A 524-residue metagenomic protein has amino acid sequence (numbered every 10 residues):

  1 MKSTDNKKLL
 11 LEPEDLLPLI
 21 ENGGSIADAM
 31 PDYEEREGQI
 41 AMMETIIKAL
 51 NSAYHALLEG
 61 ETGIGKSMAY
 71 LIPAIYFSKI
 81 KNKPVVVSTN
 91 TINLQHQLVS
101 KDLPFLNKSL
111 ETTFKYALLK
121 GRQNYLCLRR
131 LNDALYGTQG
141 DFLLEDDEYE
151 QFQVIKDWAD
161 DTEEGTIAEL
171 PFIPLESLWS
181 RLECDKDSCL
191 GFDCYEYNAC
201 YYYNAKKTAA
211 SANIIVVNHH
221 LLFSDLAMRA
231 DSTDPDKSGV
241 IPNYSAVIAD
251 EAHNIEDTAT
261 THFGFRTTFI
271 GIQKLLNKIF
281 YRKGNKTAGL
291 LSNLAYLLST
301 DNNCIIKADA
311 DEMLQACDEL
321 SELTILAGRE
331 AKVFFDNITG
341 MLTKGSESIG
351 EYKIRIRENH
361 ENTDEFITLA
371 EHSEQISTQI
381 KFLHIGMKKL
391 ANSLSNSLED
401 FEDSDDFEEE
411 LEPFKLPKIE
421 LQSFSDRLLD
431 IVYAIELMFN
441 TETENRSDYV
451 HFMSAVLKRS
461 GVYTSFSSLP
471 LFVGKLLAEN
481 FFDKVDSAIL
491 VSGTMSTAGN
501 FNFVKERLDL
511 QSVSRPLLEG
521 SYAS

Functional and structural regions predicted by a protein language model:
M1-M30, E34, K81-I215, H219-F223 (+4 more regions): A substrate-engagement module of RecA-like helicase motors
D32-L50: N-terminal pre-P-loop "Q-motif" helix
N51-A56, K83, N213, D486: Pre-Walker A (Motif I) flank of P-loop NTPase domains
S52-I72: Walker A/P-loop
A56-L58, V87, I215, V247 (+1 more regions): Hydrophobic positions in the central parallel beta-sheet of the AAA+
Y70, Y76, H96, K101-P104 (+3 more regions): Signature of the SF2 helicase/ATPase Hel1-core->accessory helical subdomain module
N82-K83, T112-K115, P242-S245, K484-D486: Short glycine-/polar-rich loops that comprise or flank the Walker A/P-loop and associated switch/sensor motifs
W179-I215, L226-D236, I376, I380-S524: A contiguous, basic/glycine-rich beta-loop/short-helix subdomain that forms a polymer-engagement track
